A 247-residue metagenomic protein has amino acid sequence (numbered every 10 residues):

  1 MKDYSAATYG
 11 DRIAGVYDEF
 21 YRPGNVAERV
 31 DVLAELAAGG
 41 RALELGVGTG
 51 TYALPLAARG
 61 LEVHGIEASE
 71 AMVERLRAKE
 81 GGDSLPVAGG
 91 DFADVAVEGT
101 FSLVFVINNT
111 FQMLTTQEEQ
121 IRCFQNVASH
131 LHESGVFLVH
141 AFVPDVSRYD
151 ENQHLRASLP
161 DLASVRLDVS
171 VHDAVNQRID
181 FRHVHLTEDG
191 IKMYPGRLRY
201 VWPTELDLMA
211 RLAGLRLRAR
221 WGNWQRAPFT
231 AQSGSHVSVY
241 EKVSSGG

Functional and structural regions predicted by a protein language model:
M1-A38: Conserved class I S-adenosyl-L-methionine
G40-G48: Conserved class I S-adenosyl-L-methionine
G50-D94: Class I SAM-dependent methyltransferase SAM/SAH-binding core
A96-L103: A short acidic, Gly/Pro-enriched loop at the edge of an enzyme's catalytic core that lines a small-molecule cofactor
I107-N109: Residues lining the SAM
I121-E133: A short glycine-rich, Lys/Arg-flanked "PGG" loop and its adjoining helix->strand segment in the class I
L138-R211: SAM-dependent methyltransferase
P203-G247: C-terminal lobe and adjacent flexible extensions of AdoMet/dcAdoMet transferase-like proteins
